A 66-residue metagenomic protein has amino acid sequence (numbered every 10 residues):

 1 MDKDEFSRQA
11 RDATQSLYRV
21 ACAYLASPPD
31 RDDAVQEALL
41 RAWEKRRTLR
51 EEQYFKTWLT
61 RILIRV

Functional and structural regions predicted by a protein language model:
M1-R19, A23, P29-D32, W43: A short, charge-rich alpha-helical start-of-domain segment used by transcription regulators
R19, D33-L40, Q53-R65: Structural recognition of an alpha-helix C-terminal capping motif at a helix-to-coil junction
R47-E51: Short alpha-helix-to-loop micro-motif enriched in aromatics/charged/Gly
